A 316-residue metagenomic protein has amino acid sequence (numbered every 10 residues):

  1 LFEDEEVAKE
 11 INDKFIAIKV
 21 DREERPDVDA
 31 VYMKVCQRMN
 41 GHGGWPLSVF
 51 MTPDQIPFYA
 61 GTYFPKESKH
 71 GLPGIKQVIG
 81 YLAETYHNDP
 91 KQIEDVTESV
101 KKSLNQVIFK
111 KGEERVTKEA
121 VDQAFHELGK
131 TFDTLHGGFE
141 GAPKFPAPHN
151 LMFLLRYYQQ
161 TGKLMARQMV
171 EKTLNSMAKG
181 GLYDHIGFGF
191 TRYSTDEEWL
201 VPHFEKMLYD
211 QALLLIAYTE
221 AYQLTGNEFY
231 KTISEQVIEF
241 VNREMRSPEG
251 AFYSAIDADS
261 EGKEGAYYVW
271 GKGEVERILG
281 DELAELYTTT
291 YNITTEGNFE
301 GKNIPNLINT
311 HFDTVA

Functional and structural regions predicted by a protein language model:
L1-A316: Replace the tail clause
